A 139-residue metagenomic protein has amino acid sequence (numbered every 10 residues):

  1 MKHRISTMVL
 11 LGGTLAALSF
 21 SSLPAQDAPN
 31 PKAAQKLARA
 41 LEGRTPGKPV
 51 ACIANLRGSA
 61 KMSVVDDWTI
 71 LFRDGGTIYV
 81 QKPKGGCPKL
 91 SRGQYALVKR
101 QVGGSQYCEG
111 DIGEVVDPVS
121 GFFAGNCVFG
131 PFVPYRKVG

Functional and structural regions predicted by a protein language model:
M1-L10: Bacterial N-terminal signal peptides that target proteins for export
V9-S19: Bacterial N-terminal signal peptides
L23-I78: N-terminal secretory signal peptides
G47, Q81-K82, G103, F122: Disulfide-bonded cysteine motifs in exported proteins
I78-G86: A short macromolecule-binding patch
P88-G139: Helix-rich interaction surfaces within compact, conserved domain-sized segments that mediate assembly or partner
